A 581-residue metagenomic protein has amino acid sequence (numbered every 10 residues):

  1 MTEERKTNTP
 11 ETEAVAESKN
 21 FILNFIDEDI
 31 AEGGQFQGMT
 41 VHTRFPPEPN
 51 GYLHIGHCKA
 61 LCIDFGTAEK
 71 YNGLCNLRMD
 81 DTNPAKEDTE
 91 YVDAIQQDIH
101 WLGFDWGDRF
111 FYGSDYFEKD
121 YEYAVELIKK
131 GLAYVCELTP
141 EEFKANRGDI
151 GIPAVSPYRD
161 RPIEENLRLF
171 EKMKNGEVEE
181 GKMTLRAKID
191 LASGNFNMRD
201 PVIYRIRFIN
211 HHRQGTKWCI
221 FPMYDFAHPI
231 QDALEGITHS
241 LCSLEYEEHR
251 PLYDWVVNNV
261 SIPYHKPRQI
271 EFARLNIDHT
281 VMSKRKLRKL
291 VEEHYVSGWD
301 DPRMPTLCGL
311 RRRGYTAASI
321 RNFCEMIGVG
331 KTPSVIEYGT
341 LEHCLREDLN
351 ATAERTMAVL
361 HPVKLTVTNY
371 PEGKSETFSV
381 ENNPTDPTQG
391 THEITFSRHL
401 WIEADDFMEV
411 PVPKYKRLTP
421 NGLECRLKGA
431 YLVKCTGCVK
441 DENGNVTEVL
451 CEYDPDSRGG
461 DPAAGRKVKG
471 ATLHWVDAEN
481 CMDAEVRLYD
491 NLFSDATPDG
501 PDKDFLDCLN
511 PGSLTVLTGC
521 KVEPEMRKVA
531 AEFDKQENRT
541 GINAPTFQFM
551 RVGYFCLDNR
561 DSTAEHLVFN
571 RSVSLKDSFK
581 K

Functional and structural regions predicted by a protein language model:
M1-T9: N-terminal acidic, proline/glycine-rich, low-complexity intrinsically disordered segments
V15-I26, A31-Q96, H211-S243: N-terminal catalytic cores of NTP/NDP-binding nucleotidyl/phosphoryl-transfer enzymes
E32-Q37, G66-L74, H100-G107, K130 (+3 more regions): Secondary-structure transition/capping motifs at alpha-helix termini and the adjoining loop/turn into the next element
P46-P49, R78-K86, D108-E118, E141 (+5 more regions): Conserved short loop/turn motifs at secondary-structure junctions
L77, D81-N83, T89, E126-L287 (+4 more regions): Active-site cores that bind ATP or allylic diphosphates and position pyrophosphate for catalysis
Y91-F117, Y123-A124, G131-Y134: A glycine-rich helix N-cap at a beta->alpha junction
Y246-R250, D254-V256, R321, E325-G328 (+1 more regions): Core subunits and conserved enzymes of cellular information-processing and envelope-translocation systems across
H265-C344: Long, charged, mostly alpha-helical binding arms that flank functional sites
